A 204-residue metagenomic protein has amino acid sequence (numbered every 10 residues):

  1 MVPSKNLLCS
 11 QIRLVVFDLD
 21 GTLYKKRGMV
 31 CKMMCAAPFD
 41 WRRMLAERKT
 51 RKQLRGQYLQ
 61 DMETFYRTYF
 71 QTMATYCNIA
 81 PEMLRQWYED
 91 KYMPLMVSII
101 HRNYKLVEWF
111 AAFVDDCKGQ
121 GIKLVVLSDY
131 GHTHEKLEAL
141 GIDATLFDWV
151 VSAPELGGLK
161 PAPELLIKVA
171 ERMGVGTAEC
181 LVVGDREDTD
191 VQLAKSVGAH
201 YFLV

Functional and structural regions predicted by a protein language model:
V2-L54: Active-site neighborhood of HAD-like aspartate-dependent phosphohydrolases
N6, L84-R85, A111-A112, A162 (+3 more regions): Short glycine/proline-centered loop/turn elements that form peptide/ligand docking sites
L8-S10, Q120-I122, R172-E179: Glycine-rich phosphate-binding loop signature in dinucleotide/nucleotide-binding domains
Q11, E82-Q86, P94-V125: Short, acidic loop-to-helix structural element flanking the phosphoryl-transfer center in phosphate-processing enzymes
T22-L23, M29-V30, G131-T133, E187-D188: Short, solvent-exposed loop/turn segments at secondary-structure junctions
R48-L95: A metal-dependent, Asp-based hydrolase signature
L127, G131-L181, E187, V197: Substrate-recognition "cap/lid" segment bordering the active-site pocket of phosphatases
